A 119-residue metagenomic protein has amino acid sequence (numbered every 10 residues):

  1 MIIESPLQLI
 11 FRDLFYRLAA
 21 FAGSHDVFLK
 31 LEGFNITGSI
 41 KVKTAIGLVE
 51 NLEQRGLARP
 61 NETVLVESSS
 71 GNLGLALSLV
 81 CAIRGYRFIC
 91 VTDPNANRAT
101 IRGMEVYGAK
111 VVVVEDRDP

Functional and structural regions predicted by a protein language model:
M1-P119: PLP-dependent amino-acid enzyme catalytic core
